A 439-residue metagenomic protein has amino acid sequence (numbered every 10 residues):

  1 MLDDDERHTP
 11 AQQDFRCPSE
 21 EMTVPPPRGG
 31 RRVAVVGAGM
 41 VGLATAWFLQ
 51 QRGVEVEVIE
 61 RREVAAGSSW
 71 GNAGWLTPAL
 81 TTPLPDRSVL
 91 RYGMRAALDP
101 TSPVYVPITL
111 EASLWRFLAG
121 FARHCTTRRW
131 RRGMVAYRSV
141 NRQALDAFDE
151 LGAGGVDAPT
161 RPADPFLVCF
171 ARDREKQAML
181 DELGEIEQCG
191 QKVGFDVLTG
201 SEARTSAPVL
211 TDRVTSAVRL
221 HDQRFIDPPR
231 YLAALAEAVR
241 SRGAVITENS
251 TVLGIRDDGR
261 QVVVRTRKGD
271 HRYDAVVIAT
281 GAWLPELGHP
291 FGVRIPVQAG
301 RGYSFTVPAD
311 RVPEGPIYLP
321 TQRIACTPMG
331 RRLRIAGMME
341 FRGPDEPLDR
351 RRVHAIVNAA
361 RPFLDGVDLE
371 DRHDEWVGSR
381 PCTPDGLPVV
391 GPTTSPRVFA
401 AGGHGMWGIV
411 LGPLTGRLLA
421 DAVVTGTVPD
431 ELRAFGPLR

Functional and structural regions predicted by a protein language model:
M1-V33, Q51-R52: Extreme N-terminal leader/targeting segments of oxidoreductases
R31-E57: N-terminal Rossmann-like FAD-binding beta1-loop-alpha1 element of flavoenzymes
Q51-G71: Glycine-rich FAD pyrophosphate-binding loop
N72-W75, L80, L84-R123, V252-V262 (+1 more regions): Active-site substrate-recognition segment that forms the wall of the catalytic cavity or substrate channel
W115-E237: Rossmann-like flavin
R240-V252: A conserved beta-strand/loop element that lines the FAD pocket in flavoprotein oxidoreductases
T321, L364-R439: C-terminal catalytic lobe of FAD-dependent flavoproteins
